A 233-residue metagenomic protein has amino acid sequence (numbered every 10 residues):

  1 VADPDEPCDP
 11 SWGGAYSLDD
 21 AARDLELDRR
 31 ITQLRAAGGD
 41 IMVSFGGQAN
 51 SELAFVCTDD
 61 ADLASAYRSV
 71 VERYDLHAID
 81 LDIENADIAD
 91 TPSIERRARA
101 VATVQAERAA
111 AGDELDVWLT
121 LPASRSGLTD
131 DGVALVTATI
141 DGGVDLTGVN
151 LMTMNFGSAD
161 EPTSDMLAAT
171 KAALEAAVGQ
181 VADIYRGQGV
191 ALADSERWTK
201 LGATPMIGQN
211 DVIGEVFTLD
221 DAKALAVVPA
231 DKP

Functional and structural regions predicted by a protein language model:
V1-Q188, L192, E196-T218: Chitinase-like catalytic core of GlcNAc-active glycosidases
E215-P233: Short, low-complexity, polybasic intrinsically disordered segments
